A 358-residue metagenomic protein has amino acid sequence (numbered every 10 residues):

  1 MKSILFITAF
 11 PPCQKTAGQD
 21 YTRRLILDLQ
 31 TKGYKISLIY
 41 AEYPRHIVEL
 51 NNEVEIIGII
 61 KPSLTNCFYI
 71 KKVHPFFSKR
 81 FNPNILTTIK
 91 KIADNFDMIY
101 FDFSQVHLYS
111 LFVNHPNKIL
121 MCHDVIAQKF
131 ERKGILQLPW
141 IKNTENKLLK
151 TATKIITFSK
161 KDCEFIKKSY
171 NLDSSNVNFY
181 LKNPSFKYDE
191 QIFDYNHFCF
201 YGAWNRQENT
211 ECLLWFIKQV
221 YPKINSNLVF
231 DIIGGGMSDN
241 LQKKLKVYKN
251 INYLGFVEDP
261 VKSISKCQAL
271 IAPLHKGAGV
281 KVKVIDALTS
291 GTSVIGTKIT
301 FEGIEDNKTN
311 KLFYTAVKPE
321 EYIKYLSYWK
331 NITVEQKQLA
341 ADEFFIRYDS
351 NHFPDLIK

Functional and structural regions predicted by a protein language model:
A9-R24, F101, Q207-E211, G279: A short, glycine/small-residue-rich beta-strand->loop->alpha-helix junction that serves as a flexible
Y21, L181-K244, Y253, V257-E258: Conserved catalytic-core segment of nucleotide-activated headgroup transferases in glycan assembly
R24-L25, L86-K90, I126, I135-I155: Membrane-proximal helix-turn-helix segments that form the acceptor-binding/catalytic region of lipid-linked
M98-I99, V113-E131: Active-site proximal beta-strand in glycosyltransferases
L111-P116, K150-T157, K161-N183: Helix-loop-beta element that forms the nucleotide-linked donor phosphate-binding surface in glycosyltransferases
T153, S265-G279, S290-T292: Acidic donor-binding loop of glycosyltransferase active sites
K283-D286, S293-T297: Short hydrophobic beta-strand element within catalytic cores of glycosyltransferases and related nucleotide-activated
N331-K358: A charged, aromatic-enriched C-terminal amphipathic alpha-helix characteristic of glycosyltransferases across folds
